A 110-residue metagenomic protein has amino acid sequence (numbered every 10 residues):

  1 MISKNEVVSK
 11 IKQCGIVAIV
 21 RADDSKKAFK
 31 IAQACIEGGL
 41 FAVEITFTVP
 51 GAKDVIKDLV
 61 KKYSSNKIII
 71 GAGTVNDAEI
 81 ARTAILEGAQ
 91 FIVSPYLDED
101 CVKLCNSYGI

Functional and structural regions predicted by a protein language model:
M1-G88: Conserved N-terminal beta1-alpha1 strand-loop-helix module at the mouth
E79-I110: Hydrophobic, well-structured mid-protein blocks that either form specific transmembrane helices
